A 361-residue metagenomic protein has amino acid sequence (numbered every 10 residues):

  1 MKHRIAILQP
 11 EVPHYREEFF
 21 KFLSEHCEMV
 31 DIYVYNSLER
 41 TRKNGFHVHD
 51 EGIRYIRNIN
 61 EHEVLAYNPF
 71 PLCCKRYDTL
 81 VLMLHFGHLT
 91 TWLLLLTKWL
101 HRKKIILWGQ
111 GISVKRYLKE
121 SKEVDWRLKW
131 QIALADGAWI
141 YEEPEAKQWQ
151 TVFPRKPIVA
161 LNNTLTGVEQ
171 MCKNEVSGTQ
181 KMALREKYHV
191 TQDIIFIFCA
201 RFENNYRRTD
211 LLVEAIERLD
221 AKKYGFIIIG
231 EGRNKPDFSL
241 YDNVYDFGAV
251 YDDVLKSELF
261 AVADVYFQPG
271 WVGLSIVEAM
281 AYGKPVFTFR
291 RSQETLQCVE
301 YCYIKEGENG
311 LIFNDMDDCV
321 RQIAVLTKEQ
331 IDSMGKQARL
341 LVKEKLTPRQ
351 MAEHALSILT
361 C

Functional and structural regions predicted by a protein language model:
Y35-R40, C199-E203, V213, Y224-F238: Glycosyltransferase donor-sugar binding loop
K103-K122, L134-G137: A short, histidine- and acid-enriched strand-loop-helix "catalytic/donor-clamping" loop that lines the nucleotide-sugar
A133-K181, F247: Donor nucleotide-sugar binding/catalytic pocket of nucleotide-sugar-dependent glycosyltransferases
T179-R185, H189-R207, V213-I216: Conserved donor-binding/catalytic core segment of Leloir-type glycosyltransferases
E217-L219, L311-D332: C-terminal "capping" alpha-helix adjacent to the active site of nucleotide-linked donor transferases in cell-envelope
K235-V254: Nucleotide-activated donor-binding/catalytic signature segment of Leloir-type glycosyltransferases, i.e., the conserved
E258-L274, K284-P285, S292: Acidic donor-binding loop of glycosyltransferase active sites
D317-D318, K328-L359: A charged, aromatic-enriched C-terminal amphipathic alpha-helix characteristic of glycosyltransferases across folds
